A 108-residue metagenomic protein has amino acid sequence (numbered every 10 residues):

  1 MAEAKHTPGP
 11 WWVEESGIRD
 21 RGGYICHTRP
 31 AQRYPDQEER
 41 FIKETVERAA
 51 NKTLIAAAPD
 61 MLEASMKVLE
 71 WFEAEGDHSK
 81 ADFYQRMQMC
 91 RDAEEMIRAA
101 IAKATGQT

Functional and structural regions predicted by a protein language model:
M1-A50, E63, C90-T108: Extreme N-terminal leader/activation tails
G9-W12, I55-M87: Amphipathic alpha-helical oligomerization segments
